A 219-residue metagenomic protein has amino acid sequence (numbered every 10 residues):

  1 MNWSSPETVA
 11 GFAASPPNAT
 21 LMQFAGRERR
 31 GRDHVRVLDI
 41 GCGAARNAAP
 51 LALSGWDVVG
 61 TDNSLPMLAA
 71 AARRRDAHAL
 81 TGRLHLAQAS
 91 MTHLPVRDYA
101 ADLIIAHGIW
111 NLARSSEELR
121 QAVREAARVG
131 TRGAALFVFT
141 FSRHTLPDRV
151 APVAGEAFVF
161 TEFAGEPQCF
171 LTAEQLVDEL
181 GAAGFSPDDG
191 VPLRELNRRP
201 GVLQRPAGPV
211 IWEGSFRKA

Functional and structural regions predicted by a protein language model:
M1-D33, P50: Conserved class I S-adenosyl-L-methionine
L38, A45-H93: Class I SAM-dependent methyltransferase SAM/SAH-binding core
T92-I104: A short acidic, Gly/Pro-enriched loop at the edge of an enzyme's catalytic core that lines a small-molecule cofactor
L103-E117: A short SAM/SAH-binding and catalytic strip from SAM-dependent methyltransferases
R120-R132: A short glycine-rich, Lys/Arg-flanked "PGG" loop and its adjoining helix->strand segment in the class I
A135-F160: Conserved class I S-adenosyl-L-methionine
P167-G184: Short alpha-helix
F185-R198: Conserved S-adenosyl-L-methionine
